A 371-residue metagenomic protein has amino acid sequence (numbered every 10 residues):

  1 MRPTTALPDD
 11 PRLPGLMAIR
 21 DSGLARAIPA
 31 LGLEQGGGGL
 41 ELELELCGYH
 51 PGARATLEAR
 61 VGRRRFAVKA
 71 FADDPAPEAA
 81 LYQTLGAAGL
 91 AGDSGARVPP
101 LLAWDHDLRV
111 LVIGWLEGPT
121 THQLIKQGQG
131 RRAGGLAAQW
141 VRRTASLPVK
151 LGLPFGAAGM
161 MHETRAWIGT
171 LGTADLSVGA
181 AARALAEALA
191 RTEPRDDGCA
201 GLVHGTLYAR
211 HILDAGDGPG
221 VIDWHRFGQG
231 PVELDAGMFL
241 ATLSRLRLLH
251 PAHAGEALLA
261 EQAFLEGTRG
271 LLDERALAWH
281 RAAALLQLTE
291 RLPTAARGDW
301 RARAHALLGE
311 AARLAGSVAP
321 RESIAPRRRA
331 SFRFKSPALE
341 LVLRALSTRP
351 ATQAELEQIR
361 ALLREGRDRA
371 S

Functional and structural regions predicted by a protein language model:
M1-E58, D73-A80, S94, D107-L108 (+3 more regions): Regulatory N- and C-terminal appendages and interdomain linkers associated with kinase/kinase-like NTP transferase
R12-L33, A67-L108, P119, Q123-R143: A conserved alpha-helical element in kinase catalytic cores
I19-E43, V149-G205, R269-G270: An alpha-helical support segment within catalytic cores of ATP-dependent transferases
E45-Y49, A53-V68, R109-L111, A190-L234: Active-site acidic catalytic loop and adjacent metal/ATP-binding pocket of ATP-dependent phosphoryl transfer enzymes
D73, W104-G130, R142-K150, T164-L176 (+2 more regions): A glycine-centered beta->alpha junction motif in the catalytic cores of kinase/phosphotransferase enzymes
D235-R269, A283-W300, E310: Active-site activation/catalytic loop segments of kinase-like enzymes and analogous catalytic loops in related
I324-A351: Short interaction-prone segments
V342-S371: Short linear interaction segments
